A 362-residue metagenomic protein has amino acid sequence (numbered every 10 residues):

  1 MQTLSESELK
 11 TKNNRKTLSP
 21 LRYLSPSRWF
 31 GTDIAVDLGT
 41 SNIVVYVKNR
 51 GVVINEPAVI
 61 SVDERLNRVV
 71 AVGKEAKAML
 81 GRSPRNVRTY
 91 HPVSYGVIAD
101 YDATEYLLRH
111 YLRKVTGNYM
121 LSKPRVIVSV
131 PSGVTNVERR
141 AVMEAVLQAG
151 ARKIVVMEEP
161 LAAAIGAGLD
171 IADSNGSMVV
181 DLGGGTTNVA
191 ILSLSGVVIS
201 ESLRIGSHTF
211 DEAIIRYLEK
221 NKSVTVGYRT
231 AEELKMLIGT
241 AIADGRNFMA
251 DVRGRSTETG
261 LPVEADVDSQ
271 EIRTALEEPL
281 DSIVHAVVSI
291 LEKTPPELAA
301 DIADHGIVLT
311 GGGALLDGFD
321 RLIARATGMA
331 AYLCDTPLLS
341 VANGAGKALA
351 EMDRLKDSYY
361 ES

Functional and structural regions predicted by a protein language model:
M1-L182, A190-V308, A314-S362: Nucleotide/phosphate-binding catalytic cleft detector across ATP-hydrolyzing and phosphate-transferring enzymes
